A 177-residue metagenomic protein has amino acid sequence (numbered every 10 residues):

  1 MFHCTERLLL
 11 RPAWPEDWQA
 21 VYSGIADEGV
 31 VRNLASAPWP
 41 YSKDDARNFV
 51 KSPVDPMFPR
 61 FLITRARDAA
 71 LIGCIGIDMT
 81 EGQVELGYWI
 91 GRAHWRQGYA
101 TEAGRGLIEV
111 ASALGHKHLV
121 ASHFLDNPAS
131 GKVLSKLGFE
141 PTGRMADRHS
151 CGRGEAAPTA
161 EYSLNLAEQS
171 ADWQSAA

Functional and structural regions predicted by a protein language model:
M1-G29, I63-A177: Acyl-donor (CoA/ACP) binding surface of acyl/acetyltransferases
R11, W39, P59-F61: Structural signal for short hydrophobic segments within the conserved structured cores of catalytic domains across
G29-K51: Conserved GNAT-fold acetyl-CoA-binding loop/helix
A35, F58, A113-H116: Residue-level recognition of short, structured coil/turn motifs that connect secondary structure elements
D45-R47, P53, V133, A156: A generic membrane alpha-helix/interface feature
V50-L62: A short helix-loop-beta-strand connector motif used in the catalytic cores of GNAT acetyltransferases and, in some
